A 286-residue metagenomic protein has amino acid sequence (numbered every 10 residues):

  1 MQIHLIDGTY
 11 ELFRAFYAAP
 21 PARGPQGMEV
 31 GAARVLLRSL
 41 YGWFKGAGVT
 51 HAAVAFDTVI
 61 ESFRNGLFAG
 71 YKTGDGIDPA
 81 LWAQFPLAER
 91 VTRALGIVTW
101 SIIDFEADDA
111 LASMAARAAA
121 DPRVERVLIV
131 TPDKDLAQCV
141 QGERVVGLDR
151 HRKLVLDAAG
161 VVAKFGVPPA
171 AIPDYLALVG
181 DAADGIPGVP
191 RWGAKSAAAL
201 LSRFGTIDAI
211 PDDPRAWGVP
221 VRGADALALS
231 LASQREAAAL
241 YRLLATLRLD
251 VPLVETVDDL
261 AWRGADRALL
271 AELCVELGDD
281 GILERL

Functional and structural regions predicted by a protein language model:
M1-G96, R152: Domain-level signal for Mg2+-assisted phosphodiester chemistry and nucleotide/NA-binding surfaces in nucleic-acid
A22-R23, G74-V254, D280: Extended two-metal-dependent nuclease catalytic cores across DNA- and RNA-processing enzymes
V59, L249-D250, A265: Generic structural motif
D258-R267: Cytoplasmic/organellar membrane-interface segments at the starts of transmembrane helices in multi-pass inner-membrane
R267-L286: Long, highly charged low-complexity segments
